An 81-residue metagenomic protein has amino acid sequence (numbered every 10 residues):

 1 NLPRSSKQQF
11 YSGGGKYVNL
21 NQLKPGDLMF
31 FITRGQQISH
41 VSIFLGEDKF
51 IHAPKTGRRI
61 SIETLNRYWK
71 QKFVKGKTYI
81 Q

Functional and structural regions predicted by a protein language model:
N1-P25: Catalytic cysteine-centered active-site loop
K7, K16-N19, G35-H40, L45-Q81: Aromatic- and glycine-rich peptidoglycan recognition patches
G26-L28, D48: Structural motif
